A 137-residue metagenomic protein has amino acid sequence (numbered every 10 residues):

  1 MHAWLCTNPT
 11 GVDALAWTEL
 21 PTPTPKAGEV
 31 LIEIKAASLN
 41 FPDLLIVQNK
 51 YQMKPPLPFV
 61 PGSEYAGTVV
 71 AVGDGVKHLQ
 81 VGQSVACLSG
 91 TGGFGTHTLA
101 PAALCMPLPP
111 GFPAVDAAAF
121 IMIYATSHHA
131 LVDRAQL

Functional and structural regions predicted by a protein language model:
M1-W4: Short structural boundary motif marking the start of a folded domain
C6, V47, V70-A71, L99-A102: Short beta-strand-to-turn element immediately C-terminal to the catalytic PLP-Schiff-base lysine in fold type I
T7-G11, A37-L39: Short polar catalytic/cofactor-binding loops
V12-W17, K50-Y51, S89, A125-T126: Short gly/ser/thr-rich secondary-structure transition/capping motifs
W17-T22, A66-T68, H97-L99, C105: Conserved hydrophobic/aromatic beta-strand scaffold that supports enzyme active sites
P21-S38, K50-G92: Glycine-rich beta-strand-centered segment in the early N-terminal region that forms part of a ligand/cofactor-binding
E33, L45, S84-L137: NAD(P)H dinucleotide-binding glycine-rich loop of Rossmann-like/cofactor-binding domains, especially the beta1-alpha1
P42-Q48: Cytochrome P450 core scaffold surrounding the K-helix E-X-X-R motif and the conserved "meander" helix-loop region
